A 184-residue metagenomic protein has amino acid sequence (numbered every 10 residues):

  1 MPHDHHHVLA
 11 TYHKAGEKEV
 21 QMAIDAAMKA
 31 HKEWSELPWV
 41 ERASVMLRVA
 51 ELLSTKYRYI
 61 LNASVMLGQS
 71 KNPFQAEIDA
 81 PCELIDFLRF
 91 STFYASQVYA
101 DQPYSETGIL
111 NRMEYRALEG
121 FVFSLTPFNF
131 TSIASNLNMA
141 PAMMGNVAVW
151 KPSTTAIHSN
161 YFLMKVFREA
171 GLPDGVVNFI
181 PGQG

Functional and structural regions predicted by a protein language model:
M1, N72-P73, P127, Q183: Alpha-helix initiation/capping motif
M1-D4, A142: Short conserved beta-strand segments at catalytic cores or DNA/RNA-binding microdomains of nucleic-acid binding
H3-Y99: Glycine-rich loop-to-alpha-helix module at the N-terminal edge of alpha/beta enzyme cores
M66, F93-G184: Rossmann-like NAD(P) dinucleotide-binding subdomain of oxidoreductase/dehydrogenase enzymes
